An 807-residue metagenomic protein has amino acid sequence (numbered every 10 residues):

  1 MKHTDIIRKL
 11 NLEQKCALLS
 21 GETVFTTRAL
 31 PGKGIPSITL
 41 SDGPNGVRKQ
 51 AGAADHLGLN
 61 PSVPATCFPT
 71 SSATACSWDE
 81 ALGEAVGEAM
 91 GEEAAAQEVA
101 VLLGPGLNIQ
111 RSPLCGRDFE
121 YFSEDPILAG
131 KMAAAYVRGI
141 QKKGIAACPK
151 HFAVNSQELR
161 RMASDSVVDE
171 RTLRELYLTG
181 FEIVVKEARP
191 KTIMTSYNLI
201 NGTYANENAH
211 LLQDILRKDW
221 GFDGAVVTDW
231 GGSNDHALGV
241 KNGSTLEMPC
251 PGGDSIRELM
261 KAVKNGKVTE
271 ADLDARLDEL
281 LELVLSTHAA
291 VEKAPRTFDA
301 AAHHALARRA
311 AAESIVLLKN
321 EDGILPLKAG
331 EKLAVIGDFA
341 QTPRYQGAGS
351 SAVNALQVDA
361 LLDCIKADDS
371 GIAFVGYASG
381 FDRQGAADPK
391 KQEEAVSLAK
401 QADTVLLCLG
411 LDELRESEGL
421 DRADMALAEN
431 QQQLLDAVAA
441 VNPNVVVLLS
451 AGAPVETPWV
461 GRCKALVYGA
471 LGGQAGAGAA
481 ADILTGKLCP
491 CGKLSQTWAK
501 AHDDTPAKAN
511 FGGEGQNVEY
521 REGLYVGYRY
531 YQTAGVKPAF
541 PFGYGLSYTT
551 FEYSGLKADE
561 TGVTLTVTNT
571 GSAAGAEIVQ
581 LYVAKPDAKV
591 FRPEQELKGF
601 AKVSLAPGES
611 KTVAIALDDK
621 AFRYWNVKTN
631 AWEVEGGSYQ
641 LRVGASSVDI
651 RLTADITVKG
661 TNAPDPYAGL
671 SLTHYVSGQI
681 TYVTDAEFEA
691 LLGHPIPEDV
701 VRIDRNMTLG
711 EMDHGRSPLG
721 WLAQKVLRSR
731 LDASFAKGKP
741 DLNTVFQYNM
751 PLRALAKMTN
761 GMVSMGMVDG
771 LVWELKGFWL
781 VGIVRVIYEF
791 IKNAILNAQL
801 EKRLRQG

Functional and structural regions predicted by a protein language model:
M1-K620, Y624, S638-V643, S647 (+4 more regions): Glycoside hydrolase catalytic-domain context in secreted enzymes
D619-P666: Terminal connector regions
A654-L722: Charged, amphipathic alpha-helical linkers/stalks
K739-G807: C-terminal non-catalytic accessory extensions
